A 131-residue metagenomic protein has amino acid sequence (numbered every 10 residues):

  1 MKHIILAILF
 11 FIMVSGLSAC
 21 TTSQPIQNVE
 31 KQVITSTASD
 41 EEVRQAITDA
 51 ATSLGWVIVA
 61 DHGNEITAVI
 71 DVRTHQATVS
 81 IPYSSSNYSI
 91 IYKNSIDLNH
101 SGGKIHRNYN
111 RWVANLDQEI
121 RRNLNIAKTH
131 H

Functional and structural regions predicted by a protein language model:
M1-I4: Positively charged n-region of N-terminal signal peptides that target proteins for export
L6-M13: Sec-dependent N-terminal signal peptides
S15-A19: C-terminal motif of bacterial Sec signal peptides marking the signal peptidase cleavage site
T21-H131: Ser/Thr-rich, low-complexity intrinsically disordered terminal regions
